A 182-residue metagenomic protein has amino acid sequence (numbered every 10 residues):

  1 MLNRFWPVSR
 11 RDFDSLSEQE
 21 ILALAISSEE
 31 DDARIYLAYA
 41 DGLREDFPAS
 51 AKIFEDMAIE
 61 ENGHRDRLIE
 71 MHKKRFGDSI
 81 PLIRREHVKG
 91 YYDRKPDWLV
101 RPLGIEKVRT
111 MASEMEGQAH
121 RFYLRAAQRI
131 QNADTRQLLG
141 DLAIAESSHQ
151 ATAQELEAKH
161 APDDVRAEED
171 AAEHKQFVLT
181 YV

Functional and structural regions predicted by a protein language model:
M1-V182: Non-heme di-metal
